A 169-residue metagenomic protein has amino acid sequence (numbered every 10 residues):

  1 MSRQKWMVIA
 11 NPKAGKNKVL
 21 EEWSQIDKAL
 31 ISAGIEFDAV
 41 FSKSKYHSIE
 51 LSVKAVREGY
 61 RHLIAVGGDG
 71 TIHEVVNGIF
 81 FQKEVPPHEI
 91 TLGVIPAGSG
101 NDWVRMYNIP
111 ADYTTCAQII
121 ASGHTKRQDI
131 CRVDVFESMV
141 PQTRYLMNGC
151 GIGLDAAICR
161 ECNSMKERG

Functional and structural regions predicted by a protein language model:
M1-V66, H73, N77, T114: ATP/NTP phosphate-donor binding region
V19-E21, K28, R61, G68 (+6 more regions): A generic "cationic amphipathic patch" detector
A33, F80-G169: Catalytic core of DAGKc-family lipid kinases
G68-D69, G98: Gly/Ser-rich catalytic serine loop of serine hydrolases
I72-H73, L154: Residue-level micro-sites within transmembrane alpha helices that shape and flank functional polar/acidic positions
